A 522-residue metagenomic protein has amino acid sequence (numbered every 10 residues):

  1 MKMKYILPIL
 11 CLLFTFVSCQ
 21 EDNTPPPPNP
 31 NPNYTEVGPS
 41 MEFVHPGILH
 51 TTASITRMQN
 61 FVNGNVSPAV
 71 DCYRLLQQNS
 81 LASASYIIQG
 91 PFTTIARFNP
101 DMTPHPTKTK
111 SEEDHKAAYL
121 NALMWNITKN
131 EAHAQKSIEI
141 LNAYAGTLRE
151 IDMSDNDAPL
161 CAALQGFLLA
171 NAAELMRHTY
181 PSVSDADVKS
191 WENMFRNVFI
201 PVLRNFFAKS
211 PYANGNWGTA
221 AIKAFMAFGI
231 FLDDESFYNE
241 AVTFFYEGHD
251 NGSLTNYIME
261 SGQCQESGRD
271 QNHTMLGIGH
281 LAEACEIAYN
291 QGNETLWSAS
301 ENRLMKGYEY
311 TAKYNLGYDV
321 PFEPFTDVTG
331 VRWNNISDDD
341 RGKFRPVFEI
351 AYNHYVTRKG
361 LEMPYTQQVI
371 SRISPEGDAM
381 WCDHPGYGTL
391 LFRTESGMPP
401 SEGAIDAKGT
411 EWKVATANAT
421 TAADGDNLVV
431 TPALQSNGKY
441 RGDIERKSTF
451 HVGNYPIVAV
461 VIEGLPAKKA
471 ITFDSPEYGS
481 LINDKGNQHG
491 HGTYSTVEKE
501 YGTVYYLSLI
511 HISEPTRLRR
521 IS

Functional and structural regions predicted by a protein language model:
T15-S18: C-terminal motif of bacterial Sec signal peptides marking the signal peptidase cleavage site
Q20-D22: Bacterial signal peptide processing site
N29-A208, Q265, I287-N290, T295-S401: Extracellular glycan-targeting catalytic surfaces
P159-M275: Active-site cradle of extracellular carbohydrate-active enzymes
P400-A422: Extracellular carbohydrate-recognition regions
A417-D443: Short carbohydrate-recognition loop motifs
H451-A459, P466-K468: Extended extracellular/luminal ectodomain segments enriched in beta-structured repeat modules
S508-S522: Residue-level detector of conserved catalytic or cofactor/ligand-binding positions in enzyme active sites
